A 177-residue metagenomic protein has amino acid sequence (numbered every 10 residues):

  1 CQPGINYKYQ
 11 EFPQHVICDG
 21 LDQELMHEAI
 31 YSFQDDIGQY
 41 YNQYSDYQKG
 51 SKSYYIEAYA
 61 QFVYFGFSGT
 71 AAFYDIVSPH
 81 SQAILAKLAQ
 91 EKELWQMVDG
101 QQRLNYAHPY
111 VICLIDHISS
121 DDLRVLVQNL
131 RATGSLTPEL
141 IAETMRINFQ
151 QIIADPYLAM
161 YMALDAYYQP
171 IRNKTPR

Functional and structural regions predicted by a protein language model:
C1-Q2, R177: Terminal, compositionally biased segments
Q2-E91: N-terminal Sec/ER secretory leader and immediately downstream segment of secreted/extracellular precursors
K92-R177: Extracytoplasmic electrostatic interaction patches
